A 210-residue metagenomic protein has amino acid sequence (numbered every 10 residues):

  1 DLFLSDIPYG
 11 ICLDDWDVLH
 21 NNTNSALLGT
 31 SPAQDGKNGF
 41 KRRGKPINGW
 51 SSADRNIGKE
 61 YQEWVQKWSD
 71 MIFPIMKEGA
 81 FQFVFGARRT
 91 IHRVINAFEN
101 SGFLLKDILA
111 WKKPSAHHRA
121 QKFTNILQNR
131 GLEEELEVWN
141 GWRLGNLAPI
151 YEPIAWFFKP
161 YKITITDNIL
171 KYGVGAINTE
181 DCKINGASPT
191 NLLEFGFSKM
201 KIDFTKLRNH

Functional and structural regions predicted by a protein language model:
D1-H210: Core catalytic lobe of class I
